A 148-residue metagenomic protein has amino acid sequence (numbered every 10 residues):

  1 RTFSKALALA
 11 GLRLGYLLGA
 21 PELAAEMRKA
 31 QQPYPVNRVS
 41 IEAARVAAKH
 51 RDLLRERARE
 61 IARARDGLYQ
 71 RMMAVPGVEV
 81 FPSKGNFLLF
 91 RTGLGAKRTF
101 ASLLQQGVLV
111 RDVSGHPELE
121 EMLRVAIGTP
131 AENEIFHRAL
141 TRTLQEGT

Functional and structural regions predicted by a protein language model:
T2-A74, E79-V80: PLP-dependent aminotransferase class I/II
G11, K84, P117-E121: Short acidic/glycine-enriched loop/turn segments that link adjacent beta-strands
L18, L89-G93, A126-G128: Short hydrophobic/aromatic beta-strand micro-patches that form the beta-sheet surface supporting nucleotide- or nucleic
I61-D66, M72-Q106: Conserved PLP-binding catalytic core of the aspartate aminotransferase-like
F81, D112-V113: Beta-hairpin "wing" of winged helix-turn-helix
S102-Q106, G115-T148: PLP-dependent enzyme catalytic core of the Aspartate aminotransferase-like
